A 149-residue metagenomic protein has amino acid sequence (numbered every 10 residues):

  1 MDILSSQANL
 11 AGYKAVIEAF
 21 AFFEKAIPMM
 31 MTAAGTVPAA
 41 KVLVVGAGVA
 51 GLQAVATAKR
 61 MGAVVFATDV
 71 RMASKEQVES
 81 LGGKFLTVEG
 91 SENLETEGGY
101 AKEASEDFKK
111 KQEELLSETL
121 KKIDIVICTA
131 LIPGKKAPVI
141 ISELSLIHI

Functional and structural regions predicted by a protein language model:
M1-K41: Glycine/serine-rich phosphate-binding loop and adjoining beta1-alpha1 elements at the start of nucleotide-handling
L10, D107-K110, I140: Conserved phosphate-coordination/catalytic loops
M30-T119: Glycine-rich phosphate/diphosphate-binding loop of Rossmann-like nucleotide-binding domains
L115, I141-L144: Short acidic active-site motifs
I123: An anion/phosphate-binding loop that grips the pyrophosphate of nucleotide cofactors and donors
L131-I140: Glycine/threonine-rich flexible loop motifs
I147-I149: Conserved small/polar residues in nucleotide/adenosyl-binding loops
